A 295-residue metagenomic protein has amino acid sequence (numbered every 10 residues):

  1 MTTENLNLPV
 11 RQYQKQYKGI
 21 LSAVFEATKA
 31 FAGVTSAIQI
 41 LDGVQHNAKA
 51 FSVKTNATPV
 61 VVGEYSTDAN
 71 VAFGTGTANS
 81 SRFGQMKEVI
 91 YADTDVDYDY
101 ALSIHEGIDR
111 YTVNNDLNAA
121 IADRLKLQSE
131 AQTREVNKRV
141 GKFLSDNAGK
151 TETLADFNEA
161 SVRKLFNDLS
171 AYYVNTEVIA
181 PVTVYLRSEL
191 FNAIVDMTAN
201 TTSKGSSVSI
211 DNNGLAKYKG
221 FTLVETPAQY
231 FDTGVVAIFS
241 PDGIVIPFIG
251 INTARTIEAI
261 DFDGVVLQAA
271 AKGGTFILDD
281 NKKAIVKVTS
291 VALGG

Functional and structural regions predicted by a protein language model:
M1-K29: Short, extreme N-terminal leader segments that mark the start of a protein/domain
T2-Y13, D242-G295: Extended, compositionally biased alpha-helical segments that mediate assembly or anchoring
L8, Q12-K15, D123, L127 (+3 more regions): Alpha-helix boundary/N-cap detector
I20-Y100: Assembly/oligomerization interface modules of large self-assembling protein complexes
K87-E152, L223, I260-A271: Long, contiguous amphipathic alpha-helices that act as assembly "spine/axial" helices in icosahedral shell and virion
S103-R110, V184-L190, G220, P227 (+2 more regions): Helix N-cap / beta->alpha transition motif
D146-K219: Extended, solvent-exposed, turn-rich assembly/linker loops in the middle of proteins
V208-I244: Intrinsically disordered, low-complexity segments enriched in Gly and acidic/Ser/Thr residues that form flexible
